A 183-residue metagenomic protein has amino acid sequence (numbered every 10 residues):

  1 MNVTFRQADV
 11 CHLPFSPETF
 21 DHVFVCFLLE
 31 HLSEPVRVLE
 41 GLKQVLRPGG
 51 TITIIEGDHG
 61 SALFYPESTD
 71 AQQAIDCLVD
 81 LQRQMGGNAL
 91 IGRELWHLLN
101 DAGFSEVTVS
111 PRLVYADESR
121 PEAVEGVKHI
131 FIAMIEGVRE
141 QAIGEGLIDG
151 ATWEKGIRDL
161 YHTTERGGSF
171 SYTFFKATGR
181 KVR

Functional and structural regions predicted by a protein language model:
M1-L13: Conserved SAM-binding strand-loop segment of SAM-dependent methyltransferases
R6, F24, T53: Conserved Rossmann-like nucleotide-binding pocket used by diverse enzymes that bind dinucleotide cofactors
C11-V23: A short acidic, Gly/Pro-enriched loop at the edge of an enzyme's catalytic core that lines a small-molecule cofactor
D21-V36: A short SAM/SAH-binding and catalytic strip from SAM-dependent methyltransferases
V36-T51: A short glycine-rich, Lys/Arg-flanked "PGG" loop and its adjoining helix->strand segment in the class I
T53-P121: Conserved catalytic/acceptor-binding region of the Class I
A102-S105, Y172-R183: Core SAM-dependent methyltransferase catalytic element
T108-G168: C-terminal helical/coil "lid" or tail adjacent to the Rossmann-like core of SAM-dependent
